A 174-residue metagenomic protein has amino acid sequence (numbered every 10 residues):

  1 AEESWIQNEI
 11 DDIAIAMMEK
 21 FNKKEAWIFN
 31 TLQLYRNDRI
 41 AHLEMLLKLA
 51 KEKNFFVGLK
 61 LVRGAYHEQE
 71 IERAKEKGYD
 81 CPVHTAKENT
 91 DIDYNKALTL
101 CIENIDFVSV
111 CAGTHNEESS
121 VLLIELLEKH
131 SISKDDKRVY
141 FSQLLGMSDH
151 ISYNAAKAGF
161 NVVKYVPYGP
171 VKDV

Functional and structural regions predicted by a protein language model:
A1-V174: Positively charged, amphipathic and often flexible ligand-engagement surfaces
